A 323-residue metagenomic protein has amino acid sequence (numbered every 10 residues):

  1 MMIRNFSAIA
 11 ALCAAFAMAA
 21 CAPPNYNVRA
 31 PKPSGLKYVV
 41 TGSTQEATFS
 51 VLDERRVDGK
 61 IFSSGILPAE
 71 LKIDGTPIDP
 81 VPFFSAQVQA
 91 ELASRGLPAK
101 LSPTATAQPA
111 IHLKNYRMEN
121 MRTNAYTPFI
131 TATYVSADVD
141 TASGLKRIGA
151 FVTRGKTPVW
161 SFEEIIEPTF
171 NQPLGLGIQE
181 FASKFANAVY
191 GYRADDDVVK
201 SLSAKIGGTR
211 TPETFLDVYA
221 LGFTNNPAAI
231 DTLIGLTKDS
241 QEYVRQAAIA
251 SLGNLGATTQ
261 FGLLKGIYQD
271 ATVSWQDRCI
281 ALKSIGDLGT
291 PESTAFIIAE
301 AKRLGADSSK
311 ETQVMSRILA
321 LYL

Functional and structural regions predicted by a protein language model:
M1-A10: Bacterial N-terminal signal peptides that target proteins for export
C21-P82, G208-A220, A250, W275 (+2 more regions): A structural "domain/chain start" motif
N25-G35, T153-A220: C-terminal/domain-edge helix-coil "capping" segments
N25-N27, S102-L145: Surface-exposed short loop/turn segments
G75-R122: Short, solvent-exposed, polar/charged sequence segments at loop or secondary-structure edges
Q179-Y192, P212-N226, G235, R245-T258 (+2 more regions): Structural detector for internal amphipathic alpha-helices that build alpha-solenoid repeat scaffolds
Y192-I206, N226-K238, A257-Q269, P291-K302: Amphipathic alpha-helical scaffolding segments comprising HEAT/armadillo-like alpha-solenoid repeats
